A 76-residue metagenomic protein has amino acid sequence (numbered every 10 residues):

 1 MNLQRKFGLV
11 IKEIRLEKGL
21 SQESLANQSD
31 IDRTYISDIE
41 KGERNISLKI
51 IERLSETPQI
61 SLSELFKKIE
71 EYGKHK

Functional and structural regions predicted by a protein language model:
L9-N27, P58: Short basic helix-loop element that most often maps to the first helix and adjoining turn of HTH DNA-binding modules
I11, L25-A26, I36-I39, L65: Conserved hydrophobic/aromatic packing and binding residues within compact polymer-binding modules
D30-R44: Recognition helix of helix-turn-helix/homeodomain-like DNA-binding domains that insert into the DNA major groove
K49-E64: DNA major-groove recognition helix of helix-turn-helix/homeodomain DNA-binding modules
E64-K76: Short, charged recognition helix plus adjacent turn of helix-turn-helix-like nucleic-acid-binding domains
